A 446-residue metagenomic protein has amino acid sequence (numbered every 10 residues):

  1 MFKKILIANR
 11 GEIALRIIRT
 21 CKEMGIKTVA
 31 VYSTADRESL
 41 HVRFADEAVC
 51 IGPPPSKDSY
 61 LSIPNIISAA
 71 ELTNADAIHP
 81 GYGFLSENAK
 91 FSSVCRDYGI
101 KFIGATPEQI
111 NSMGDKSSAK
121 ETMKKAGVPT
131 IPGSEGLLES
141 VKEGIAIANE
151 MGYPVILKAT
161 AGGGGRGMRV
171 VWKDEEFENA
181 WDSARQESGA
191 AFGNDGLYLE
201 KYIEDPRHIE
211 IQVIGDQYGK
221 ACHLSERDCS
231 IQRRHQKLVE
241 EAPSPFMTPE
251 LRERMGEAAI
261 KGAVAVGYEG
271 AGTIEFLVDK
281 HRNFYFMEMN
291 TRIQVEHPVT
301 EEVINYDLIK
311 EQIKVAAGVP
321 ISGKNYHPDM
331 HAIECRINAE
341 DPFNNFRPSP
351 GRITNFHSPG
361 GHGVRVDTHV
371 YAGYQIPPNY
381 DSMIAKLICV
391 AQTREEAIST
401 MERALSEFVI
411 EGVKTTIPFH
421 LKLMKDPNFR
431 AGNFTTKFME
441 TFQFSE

Functional and structural regions predicted by a protein language model:
M1-K125, L138-A146, E396: ATP-binding N-terminal substructure of ATP-dependent carboxylate-amine bond-forming enzymes
I7-E23, A48, E71-T73, A89 (+4 more regions): ATP-dependent carboxylate activation and anion-phosphoryl transfer catalytic cores that bind Mg-ATP to form
V29, H79, K101-I103, I131 (+3 more regions): Structural detector of well-ordered beta-strand residues that form the stable sheet scaffold of enzyme domains
V31, G81, G133, E200 (+1 more regions): A cross-family glycoside hydrolase active-site/sugar-binding cleft signature
E47-V49, N111, P129-L137, M168-R169 (+1 more regions): Structural signal for short hydrophobic segments within the conserved structured cores of catalytic domains across
T122-I131, Y153-P154: A polyampholytic, Gly/Pro-enriched intrinsically disordered region
I147-I156: Acidic/histidine-enriched active-site and ligand-binding environments that engage anionic O-linkages
A159: N-terminal nucleotide-binding beta1-loop-alpha1 segment
